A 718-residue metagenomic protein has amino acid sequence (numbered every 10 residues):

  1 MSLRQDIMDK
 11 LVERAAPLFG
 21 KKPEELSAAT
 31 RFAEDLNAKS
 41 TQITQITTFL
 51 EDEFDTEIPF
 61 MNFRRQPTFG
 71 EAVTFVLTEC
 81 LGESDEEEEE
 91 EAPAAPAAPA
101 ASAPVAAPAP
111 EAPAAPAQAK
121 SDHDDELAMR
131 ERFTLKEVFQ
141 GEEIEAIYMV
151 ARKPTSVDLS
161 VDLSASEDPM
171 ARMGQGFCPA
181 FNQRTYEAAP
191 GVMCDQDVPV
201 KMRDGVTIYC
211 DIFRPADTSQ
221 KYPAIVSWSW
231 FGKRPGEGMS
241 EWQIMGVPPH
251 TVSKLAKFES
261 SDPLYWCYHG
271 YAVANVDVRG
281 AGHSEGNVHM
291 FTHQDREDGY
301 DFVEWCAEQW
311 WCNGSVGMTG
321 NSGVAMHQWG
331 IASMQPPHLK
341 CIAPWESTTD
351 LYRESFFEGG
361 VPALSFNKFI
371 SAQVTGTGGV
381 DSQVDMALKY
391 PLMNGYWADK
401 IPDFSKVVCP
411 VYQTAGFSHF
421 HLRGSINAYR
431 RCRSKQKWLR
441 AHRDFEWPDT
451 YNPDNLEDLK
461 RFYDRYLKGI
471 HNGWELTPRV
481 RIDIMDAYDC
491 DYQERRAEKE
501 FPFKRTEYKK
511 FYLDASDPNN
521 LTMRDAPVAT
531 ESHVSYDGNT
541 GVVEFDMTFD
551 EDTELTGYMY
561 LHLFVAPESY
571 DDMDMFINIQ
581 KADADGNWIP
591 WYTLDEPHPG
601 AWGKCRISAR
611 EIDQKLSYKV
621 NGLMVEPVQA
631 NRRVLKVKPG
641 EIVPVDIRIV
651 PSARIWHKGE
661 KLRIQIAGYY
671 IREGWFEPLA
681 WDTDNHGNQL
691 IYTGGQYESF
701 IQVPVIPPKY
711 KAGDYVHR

Functional and structural regions predicted by a protein language model:
S2-T48, D52-A112, P116: Phosphopantetheine-dependent thiolation modules in NRPS/PKS and related acyl-activating systems
R14, F49, F75, F302 (+2 more regions): Generic recognition of well-ordered alpha-helical segments
E24, L36, M61, S405 (+3 more regions): Residue "hotspots" at secondary-structure boundaries inside conserved domains
T30, V206, Y271, V316 (+5 more regions): Surface-exposed loop/turn positions
P116-H123: Intrinsic low-complexity, intrinsically disordered segments
E131-Y148, R152-T155, S164-A180, T185 (+3 more regions): Glycine/threonine-rich phosphate-binding loop and adjacent beta-strand/alpha-helix elements that clamp
C178-E475, R479-D483, E494: Active-site-proximal cap/loop segments of hydrolase catalytic domains
